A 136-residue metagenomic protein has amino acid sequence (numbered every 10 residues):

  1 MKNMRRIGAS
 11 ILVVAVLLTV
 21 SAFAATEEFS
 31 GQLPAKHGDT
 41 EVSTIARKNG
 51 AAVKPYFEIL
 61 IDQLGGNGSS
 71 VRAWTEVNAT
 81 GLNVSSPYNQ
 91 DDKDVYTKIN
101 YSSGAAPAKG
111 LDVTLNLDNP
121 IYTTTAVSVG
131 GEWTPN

Functional and structural regions predicted by a protein language model:
M1-K48: N-terminal prepro-regions of secreted/extracellular proteins
A25-E28, Q63-G65, A79, D118-I121: Polar, enzyme-active/binding microenvironments
F29-L33, F57-I59, V71-A73, V113-L115 (+1 more regions): Hydrophobic beta-strand residues in large extracellular and virion-surface proteins
G31-L33, T80-T97: Solvent-exposed serine/threonine-rich low-complexity stretches and specific carbohydrate-binding patches
V42-N49, D91-A108: Beta-sandwich interaction modules
V53-I59, G104-I121: Noncatalytic modules at the cell exterior or secretory-pathway interfaces, chiefly beta-strand-rich lectin/adhesion
G66-N83: Short, surface-exposed beta-strand/strand-loop-strand elements in extracellular ectodomains
G68-R72, L111, I121-P135: Edge beta-strands of jelly-roll/beta-sandwich modules across compartments, strongly enriched in secreted/luminal
